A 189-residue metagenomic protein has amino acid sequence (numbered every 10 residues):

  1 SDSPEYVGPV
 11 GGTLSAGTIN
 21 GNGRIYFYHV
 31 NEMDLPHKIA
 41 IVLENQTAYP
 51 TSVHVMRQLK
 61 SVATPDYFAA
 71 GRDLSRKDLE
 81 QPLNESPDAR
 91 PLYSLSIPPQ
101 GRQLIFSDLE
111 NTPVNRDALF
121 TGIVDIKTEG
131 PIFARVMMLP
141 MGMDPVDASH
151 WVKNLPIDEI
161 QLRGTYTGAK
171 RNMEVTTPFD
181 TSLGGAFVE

Functional and structural regions predicted by a protein language model:
S1-I19: N-terminal, Lys/Arg-enriched amphipathic/low-complexity engagement segments that precede the first folded domain
L14-P36, V152-E189: Beta-sheet-dominated interaction scaffolds and their linkers
G17-N22, N31-L35, N45-T47, I97-G101 (+1 more regions): Solvent-exposed loop and beta-edge segments used for protein-protein assembly and interaction
H29-H37, V42-S61, I126-T128: Asparagine-centered strand-capping/turn motif at beta-strand->loop junctions
Q58-L79, M137-I157: Short amphipathic alpha-helical linker/capping segments at the junctions of internal repeats and modular domains
A70-N115: Intrinsically disordered, low-complexity Pro/Gly/Ser/Thr-rich segments with frequent PxxP/GP/PP motifs and embedded
N111-N154: Terminal connector regions
